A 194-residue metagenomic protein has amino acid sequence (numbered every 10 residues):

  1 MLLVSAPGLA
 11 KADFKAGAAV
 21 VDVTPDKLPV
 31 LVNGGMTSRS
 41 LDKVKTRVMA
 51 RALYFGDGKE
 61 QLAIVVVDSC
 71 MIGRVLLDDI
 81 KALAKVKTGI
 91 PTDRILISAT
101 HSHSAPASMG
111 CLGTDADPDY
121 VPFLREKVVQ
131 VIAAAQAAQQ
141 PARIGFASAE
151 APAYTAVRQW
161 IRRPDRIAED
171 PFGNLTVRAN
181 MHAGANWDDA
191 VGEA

Functional and structural regions predicted by a protein language model:
S5-P7: N-terminal signal peptide c-region/cleavage motif recognized by signal peptidases
K11-S98, S102-A194: Conserved beta-alpha junction segments in alpha/beta enzyme cores
